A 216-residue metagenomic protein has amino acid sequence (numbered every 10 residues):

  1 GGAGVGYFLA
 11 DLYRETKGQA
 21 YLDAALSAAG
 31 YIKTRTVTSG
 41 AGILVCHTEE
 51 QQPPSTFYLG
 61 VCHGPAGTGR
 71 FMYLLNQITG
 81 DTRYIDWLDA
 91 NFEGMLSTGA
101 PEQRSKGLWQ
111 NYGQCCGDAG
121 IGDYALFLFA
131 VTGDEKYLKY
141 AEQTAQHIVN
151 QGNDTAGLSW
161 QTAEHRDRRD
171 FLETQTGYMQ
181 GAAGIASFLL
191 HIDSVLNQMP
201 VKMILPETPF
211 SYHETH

Functional and structural regions predicted by a protein language model:
G1-H216: Glycan-recognition and catalytic cores of secretory/periplasmic carbohydrate-active enzymes
